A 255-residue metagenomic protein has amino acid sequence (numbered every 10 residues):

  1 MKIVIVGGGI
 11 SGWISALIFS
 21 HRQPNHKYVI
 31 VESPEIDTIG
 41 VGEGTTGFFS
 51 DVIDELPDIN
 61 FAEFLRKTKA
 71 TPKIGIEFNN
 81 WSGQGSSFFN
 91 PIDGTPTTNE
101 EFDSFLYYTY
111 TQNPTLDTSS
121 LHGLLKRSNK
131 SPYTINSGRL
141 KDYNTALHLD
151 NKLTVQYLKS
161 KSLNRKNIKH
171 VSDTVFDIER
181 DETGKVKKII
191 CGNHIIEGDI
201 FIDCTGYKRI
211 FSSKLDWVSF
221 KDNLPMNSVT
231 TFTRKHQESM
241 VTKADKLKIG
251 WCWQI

Functional and structural regions predicted by a protein language model:
M1-G9: Beta1/beta-strand and adjacent pyrophosphate-binding region of the FAD-binding site in flavoprotein oxidoreductases
V4, K27-V29, K169: A structural signal for isolated positions on well-ordered beta-strands in alpha/beta enzyme cores
G12: N-terminal Rossmann-fold NAD(P) dinucleotide-binding loop
S15-H26, V52, R165: A short, Lys/Arg-enriched amphipathic alpha-helix followed by its capping loop at the start of a domain
S20-V41: Glycine-rich FAD pyrophosphate-binding loop
V41-N129: Dinucleotide-binding Rossmann-like beta1-alpha1 core, especially the glycine-rich loop that anchors the ADP
L125-L153: Helix-loop-beta segment of a Rossmann-like dinucleotide-binding subdomain
D142-I255: Predominantly flavin-linked oxidoreductase catalytic cores and closely associated redox partners
